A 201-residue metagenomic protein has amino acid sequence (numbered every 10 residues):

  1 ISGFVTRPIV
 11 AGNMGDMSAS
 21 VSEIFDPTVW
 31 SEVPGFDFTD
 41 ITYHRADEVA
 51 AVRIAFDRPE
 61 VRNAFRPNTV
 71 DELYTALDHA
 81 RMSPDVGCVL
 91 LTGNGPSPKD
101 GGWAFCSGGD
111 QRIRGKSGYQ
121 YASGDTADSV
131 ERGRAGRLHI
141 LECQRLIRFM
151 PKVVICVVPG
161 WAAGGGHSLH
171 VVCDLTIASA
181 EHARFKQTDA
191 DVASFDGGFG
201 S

Functional and structural regions predicted by a protein language model:
I1-F4: Low-complexity, intrinsically disordered Ser/Thr/Pro- and acidic-rich segments
T6, G15-P96: Conserved CoA-thioester-binding segment of acyl-CoA-metabolizing enzymes
I54, L91, D110, L169-H170: Hydrophobic/aromatic residues within transmembrane alpha-helices of multi-pass small-molecule transporters
V61, G93-E142, A193: Glycine- (often His-adjacent) and acidic-residue-rich active-site loop that binds/positions the CoA thioester
R62, R66, P159, G166: Glycine-rich acyl-CoA binding loop
N68, E72, H139, L146: Charged catalytic carboxylate motif
E142-F149, V157, A163-S201: CoA-thioester-processing core
